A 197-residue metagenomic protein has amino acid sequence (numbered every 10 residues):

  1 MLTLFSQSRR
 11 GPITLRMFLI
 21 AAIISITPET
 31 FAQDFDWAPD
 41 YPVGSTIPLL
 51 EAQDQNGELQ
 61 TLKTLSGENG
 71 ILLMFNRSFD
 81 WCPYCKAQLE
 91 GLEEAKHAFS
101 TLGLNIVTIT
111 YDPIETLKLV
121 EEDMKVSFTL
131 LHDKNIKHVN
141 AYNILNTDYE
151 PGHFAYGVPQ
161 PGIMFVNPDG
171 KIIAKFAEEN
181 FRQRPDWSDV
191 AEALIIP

Functional and structural regions predicted by a protein language model:
M1-P12: N-terminal secretory signal peptides that target proteins for export/translocation
R16-E29: Bacterial N-terminal signal peptides
Q33-K63: N-terminal "domain-start" segment that seeds a small globular fold
L65-K86, E90: Short active-site neighborhood of thiol/selenol oxidoreductases, capturing the structured segment around
K86-I136: Structural microenvironment flanking redox-active thiols in thiol-disulfide oxidoreductases
E121-Q160: Short, internal strand/loop/helix patches that form the active-site neighborhood or redox-interaction surface
F154-P197: Thiol-/selenol-based redox modules, centered on thioredoxin-like and closely related oxidoreductase domains
